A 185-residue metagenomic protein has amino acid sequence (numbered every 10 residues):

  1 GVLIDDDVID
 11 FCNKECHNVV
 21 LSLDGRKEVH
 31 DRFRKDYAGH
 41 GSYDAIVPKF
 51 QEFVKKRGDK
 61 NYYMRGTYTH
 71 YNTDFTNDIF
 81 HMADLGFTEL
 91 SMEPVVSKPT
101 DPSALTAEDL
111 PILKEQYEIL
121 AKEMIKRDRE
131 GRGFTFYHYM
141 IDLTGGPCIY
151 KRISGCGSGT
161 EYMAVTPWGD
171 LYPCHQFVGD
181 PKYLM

Functional and structural regions predicted by a protein language model:
G1-K27: Conserved SAM/AdoMet-binding glycine-rich loop
E28-V47, Q51, K55-W168, V178-L184: Radical SAM enzyme [4Fe-4S]-AdoMet core and its adjacent flexible, acidic and glycine-rich loops/tails across
